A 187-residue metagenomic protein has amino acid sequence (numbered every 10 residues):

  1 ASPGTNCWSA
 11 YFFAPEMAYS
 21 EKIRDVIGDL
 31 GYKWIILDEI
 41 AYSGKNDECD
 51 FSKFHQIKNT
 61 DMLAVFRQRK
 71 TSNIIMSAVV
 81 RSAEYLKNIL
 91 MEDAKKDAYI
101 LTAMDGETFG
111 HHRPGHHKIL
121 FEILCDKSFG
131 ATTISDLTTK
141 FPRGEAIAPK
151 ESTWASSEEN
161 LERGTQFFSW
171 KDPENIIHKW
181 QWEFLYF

Functional and structural regions predicted by a protein language model:
A1-E16, N88-T102: CE4/NodB-like, metal-dependent polysaccharide N-deacetylase domain that modifies extracellular/periplasmic N-acetylated
S2-W8, L30-I35, K95, D126-G130: Secondary-structure transition/capping motifs at alpha-helix termini and the adjoining loop/turn into the next element
A10, W34-L37, V65, I100-T102: Hydrophobic faces of well-ordered beta-strands that scaffold small-molecule active sites in alpha/beta enzyme cores
F13-S20, I40, L137: Short, solvent-exposed turn/loop segments enriched in Gly/Ser/Thr/Pro and often Arg
Y19-I23, S43-K45, N73-I74, F109-H112 (+1 more regions): Short catalytic/ligand-binding loop motif for oxyanion handling, primarily in non-cytosolic enzymes, centered on
R24-G28, F121-L124: Short amphipathic alpha-helical segments and helix-helix/interface helices
G28-T60: Acidic, His- and aromatic-enriched active-site or binding-groove loops in soluble protein domains that engage sugars
F51-M62, F66-K70, V80-E84, M91-F187: Active-site and substrate-binding clefts of carbohydrate-active enzymes
